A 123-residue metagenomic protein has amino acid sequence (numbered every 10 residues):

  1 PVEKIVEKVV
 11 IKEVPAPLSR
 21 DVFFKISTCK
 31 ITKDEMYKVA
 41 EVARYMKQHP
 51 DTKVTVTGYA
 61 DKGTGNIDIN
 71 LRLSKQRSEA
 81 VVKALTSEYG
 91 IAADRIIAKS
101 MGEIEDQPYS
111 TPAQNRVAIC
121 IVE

Functional and structural regions predicted by a protein language model:
P1-K53, S87, D94, T111-P112 (+1 more regions): Periplasmic peptidoglycan-binding/tethering modules of Gram-negative envelope proteins
K30-M36, Y59-E123: Periplasmic OmpA-like peptidoglycan-binding domain that tethers envelope proteins to the cell wall
